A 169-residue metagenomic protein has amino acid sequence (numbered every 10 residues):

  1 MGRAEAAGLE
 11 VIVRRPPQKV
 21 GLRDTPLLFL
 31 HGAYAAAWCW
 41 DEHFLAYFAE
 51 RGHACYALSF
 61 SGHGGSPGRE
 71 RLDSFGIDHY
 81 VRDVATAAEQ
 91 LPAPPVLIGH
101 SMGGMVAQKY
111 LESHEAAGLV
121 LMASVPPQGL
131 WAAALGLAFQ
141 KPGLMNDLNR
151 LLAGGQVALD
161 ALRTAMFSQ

Functional and structural regions predicted by a protein language model:
E5-Q18: A short loop-to-beta-strand scaffold at the N-terminal edge of the catalytic core in hydrolase folds
L28-G32, S59, H100: The conserved beta1-alpha1 loop
A33-L45: The serine-hydrolase catalytic nucleophile loop
Y47-R69: Conserved alpha/beta-hydrolase
G65-P95: Active-site loop/oxyanion-hole signature of alpha/beta-hydrolase fold enzymes
I98-G103, A107: Gly/Ala-rich beta-loop-alpha elbow adjacent to hydrolase catalytic centers
E115-L151: Flexible "cap/lid" loop of the alpha/beta hydrolase fold
G154-Q169: Conserved alpha/beta-hydrolase catalytic His-Asp/Glu region
